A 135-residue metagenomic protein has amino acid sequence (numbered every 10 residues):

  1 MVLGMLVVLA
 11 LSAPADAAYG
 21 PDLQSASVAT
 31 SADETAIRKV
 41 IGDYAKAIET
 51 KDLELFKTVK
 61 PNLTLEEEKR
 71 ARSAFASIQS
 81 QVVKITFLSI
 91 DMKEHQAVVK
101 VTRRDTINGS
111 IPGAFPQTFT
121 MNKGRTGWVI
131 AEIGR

Functional and structural regions predicted by a protein language model:
M1-S31, V98: Juxtamembrane and targeting peptides
S12-A13, I37, T120-N122: Intrinsically disordered, low-complexity regions enriched in Ser/Pro/Gly/Gln/His and often acidic
G20, V28-V98: Short solvent-exposed beta->alpha transition segments
M92-R135: Exposed beta-sheet edge and beta->alpha loop/turn motif
